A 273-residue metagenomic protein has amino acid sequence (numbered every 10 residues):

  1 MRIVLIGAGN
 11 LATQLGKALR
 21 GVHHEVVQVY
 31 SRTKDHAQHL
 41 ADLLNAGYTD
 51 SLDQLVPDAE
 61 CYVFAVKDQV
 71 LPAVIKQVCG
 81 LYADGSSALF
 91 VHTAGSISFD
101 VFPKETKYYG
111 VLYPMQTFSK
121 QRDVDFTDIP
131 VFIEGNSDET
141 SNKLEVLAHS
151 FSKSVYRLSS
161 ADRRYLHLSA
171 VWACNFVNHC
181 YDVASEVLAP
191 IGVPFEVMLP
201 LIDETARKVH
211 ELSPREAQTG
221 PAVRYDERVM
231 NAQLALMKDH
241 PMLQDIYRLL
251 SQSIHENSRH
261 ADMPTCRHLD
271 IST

Functional and structural regions predicted by a protein language model:
M1-Q54: NAD(P)+-binding Rossmann beta1-loop-alpha1 motif at the extreme N-terminus of oxidoreductases
V27-S31, L89-A94, L112, V131-I133 (+1 more regions): Short, hydrophobic beta-strand segments that form beta-sheet elements in well-ordered domains
R32-H36, A94-S98, D138: Short, polar loop motifs at secondary-structure junctions
H36-L43, D123-L168, A173-H210: Internal alpha-helical scaffold of NAD(P)-dependent oxidoreductase catalytic cores
D42-D123: Rossmann-like NAD(P)(H) cofactor-binding subdomain of soluble oxidoreductases
A189, D203-D262: Interdomain hinge/lid region at the active-site interface of Rossmann-like NAD(P)-dependent oxidoreductases
R259, M263-R267, I271-T273: Short polybasic linear motifs
